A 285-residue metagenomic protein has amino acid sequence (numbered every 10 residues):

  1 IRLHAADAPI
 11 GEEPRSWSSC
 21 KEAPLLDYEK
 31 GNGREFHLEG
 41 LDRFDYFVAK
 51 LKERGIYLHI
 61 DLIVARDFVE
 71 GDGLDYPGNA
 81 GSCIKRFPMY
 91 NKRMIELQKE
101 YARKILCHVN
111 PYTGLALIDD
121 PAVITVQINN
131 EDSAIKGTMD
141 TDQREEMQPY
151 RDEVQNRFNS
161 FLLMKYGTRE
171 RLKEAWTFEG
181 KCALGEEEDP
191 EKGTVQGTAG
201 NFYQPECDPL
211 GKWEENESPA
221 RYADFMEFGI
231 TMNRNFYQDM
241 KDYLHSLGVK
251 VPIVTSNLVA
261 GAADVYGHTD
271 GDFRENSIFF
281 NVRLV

Functional and structural regions predicted by a protein language model:
I1-K241, S246-P252, N257-G271: Active-site mouth of glycoside hydrolases
H268-D272, N276-S277, N281-V285: Active-site-adjacent "gating/activation" loops or surface patches in catalytic cores
